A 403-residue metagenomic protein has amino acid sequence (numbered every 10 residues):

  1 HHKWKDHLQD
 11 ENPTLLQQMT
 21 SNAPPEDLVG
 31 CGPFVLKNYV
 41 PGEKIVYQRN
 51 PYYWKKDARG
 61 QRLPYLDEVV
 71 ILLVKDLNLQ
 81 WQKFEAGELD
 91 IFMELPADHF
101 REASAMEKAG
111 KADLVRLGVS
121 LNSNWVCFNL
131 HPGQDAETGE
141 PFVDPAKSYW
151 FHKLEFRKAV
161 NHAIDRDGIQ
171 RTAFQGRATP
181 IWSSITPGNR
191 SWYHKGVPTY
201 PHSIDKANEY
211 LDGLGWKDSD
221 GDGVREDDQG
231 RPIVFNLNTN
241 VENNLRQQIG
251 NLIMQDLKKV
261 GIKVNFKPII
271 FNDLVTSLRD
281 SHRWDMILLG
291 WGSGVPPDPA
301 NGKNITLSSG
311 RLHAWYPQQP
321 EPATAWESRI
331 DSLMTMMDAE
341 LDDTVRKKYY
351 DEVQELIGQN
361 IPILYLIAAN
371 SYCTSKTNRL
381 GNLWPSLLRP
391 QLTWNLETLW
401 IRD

Functional and structural regions predicted by a protein language model:
H1-P64, E68-V70, N78, Y193 (+2 more regions): Gly/Pro-rich hinge or "lid" segments in bacterial periplasmic/extracellular proteins
T20-P25, Y52-A103, M254, K263-N265 (+1 more regions): Ligand-site clamp/hinge motif
G32-V35, I45-V46, L66-L73, N124 (+3 more regions): Short, well-ordered beta-strand elements
V40-I45, R49, D113-N129, A159-T199 (+3 more regions): Detector for C-terminal structural segments
L73, S120-A146: Well-structured core secondary-structure elements of compact alpha/beta domains
M93, F151-K153: Primarily short, surface-exposed interaction patches in extracytoplasmic proteins
P96-K108, S293-D298: A ligand-binding cleft/hinge motif common to bilobed small-molecule-binding domains
D220-G223: Acidic, glycine-anchored loop motifs typical of Ca2+
